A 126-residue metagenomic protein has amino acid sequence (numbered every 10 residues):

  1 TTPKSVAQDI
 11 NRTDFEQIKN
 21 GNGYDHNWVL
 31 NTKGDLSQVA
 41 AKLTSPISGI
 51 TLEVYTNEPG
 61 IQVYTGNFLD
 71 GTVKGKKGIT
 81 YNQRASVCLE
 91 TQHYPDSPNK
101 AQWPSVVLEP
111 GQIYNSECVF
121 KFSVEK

Functional and structural regions predicted by a protein language model:
T1-K126: Active-site pocket scaffolds in enzymes
